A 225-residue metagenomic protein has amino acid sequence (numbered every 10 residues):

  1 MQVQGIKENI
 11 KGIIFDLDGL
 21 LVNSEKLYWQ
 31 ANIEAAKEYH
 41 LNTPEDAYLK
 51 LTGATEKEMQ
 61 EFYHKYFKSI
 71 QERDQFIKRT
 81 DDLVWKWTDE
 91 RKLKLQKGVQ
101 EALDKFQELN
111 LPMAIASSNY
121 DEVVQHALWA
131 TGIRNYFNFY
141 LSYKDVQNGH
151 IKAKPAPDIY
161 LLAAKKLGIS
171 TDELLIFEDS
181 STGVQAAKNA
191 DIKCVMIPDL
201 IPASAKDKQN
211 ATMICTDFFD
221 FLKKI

Functional and structural regions predicted by a protein language model:
M1-K11, D104, Y120-D121, Q125-I225: Asp-based, Mg2+/Mn2+-dependent phosphohydrolase catalytic module
Q2-K50: Active-site neighborhood of HAD-like aspartate-dependent phosphohydrolases
L21, L95, M113, I176-F177: Conserved SAM-binding loop
A35-A36, T55-I70, A127, A163-A164: Helix-loop "lid/cap" segments that line or gate small-molecule binding pockets
K37, Q107, K188: Anion (oxyanion) recognition and catalysis
N42, Y63-D104, L109: Metal-dependent phosphoesterase signature
A54-T55, K94-G98, N119, P155 (+1 more regions): Short beta->alpha linker loops
